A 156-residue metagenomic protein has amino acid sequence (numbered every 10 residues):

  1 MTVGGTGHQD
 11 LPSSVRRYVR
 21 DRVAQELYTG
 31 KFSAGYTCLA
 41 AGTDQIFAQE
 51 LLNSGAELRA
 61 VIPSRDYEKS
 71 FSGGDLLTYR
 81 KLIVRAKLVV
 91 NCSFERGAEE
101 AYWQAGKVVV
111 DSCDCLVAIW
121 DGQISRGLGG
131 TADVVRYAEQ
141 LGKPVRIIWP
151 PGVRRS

Functional and structural regions predicted by a protein language model:
M1-R155: Acidic/glycine-enriched connector segments
